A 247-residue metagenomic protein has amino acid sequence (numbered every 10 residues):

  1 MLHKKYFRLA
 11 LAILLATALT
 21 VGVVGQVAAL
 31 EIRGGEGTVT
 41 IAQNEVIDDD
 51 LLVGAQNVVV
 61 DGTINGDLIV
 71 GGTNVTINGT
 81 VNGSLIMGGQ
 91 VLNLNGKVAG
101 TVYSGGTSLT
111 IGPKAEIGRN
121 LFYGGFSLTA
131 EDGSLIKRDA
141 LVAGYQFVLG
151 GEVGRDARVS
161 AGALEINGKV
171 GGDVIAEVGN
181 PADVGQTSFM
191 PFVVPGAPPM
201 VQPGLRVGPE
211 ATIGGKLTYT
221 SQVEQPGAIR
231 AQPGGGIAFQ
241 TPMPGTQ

Functional and structural regions predicted by a protein language model:
L2-I13: Bacterial N-terminal signal peptides that target proteins for export
L14-A16, T246: Residue-level detector of solvent-exposed, low-hydrophobicity positions
T17-V27: C-terminal segment of classical bacterial N-terminal signal peptides
V27-Q247: Soluble extramembrane regions of membrane proteins in the secretory/endomembrane system
